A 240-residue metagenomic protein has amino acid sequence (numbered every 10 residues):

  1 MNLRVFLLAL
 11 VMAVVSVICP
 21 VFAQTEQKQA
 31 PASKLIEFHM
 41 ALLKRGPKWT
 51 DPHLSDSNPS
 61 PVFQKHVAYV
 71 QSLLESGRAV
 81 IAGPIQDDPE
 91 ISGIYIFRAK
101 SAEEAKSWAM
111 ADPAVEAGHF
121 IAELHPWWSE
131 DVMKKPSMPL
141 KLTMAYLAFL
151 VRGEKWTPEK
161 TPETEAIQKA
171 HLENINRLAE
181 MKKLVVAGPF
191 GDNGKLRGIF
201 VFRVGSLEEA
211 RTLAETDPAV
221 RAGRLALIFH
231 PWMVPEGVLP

Functional and structural regions predicted by a protein language model:
M1-V5: Positively charged n-region of N-terminal signal peptides that target proteins for export
L8-P20: Bacterial N-terminal signal peptides
Q24-P240: Conserved, structured core segments of small domains
